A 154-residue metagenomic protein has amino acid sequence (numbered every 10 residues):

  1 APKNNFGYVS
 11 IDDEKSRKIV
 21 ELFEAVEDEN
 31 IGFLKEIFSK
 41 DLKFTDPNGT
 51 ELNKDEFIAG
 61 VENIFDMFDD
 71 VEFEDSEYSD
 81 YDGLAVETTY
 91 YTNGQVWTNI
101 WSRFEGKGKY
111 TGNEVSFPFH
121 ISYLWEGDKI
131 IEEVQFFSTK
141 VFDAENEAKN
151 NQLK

Functional and structural regions predicted by a protein language model:
A1-G32, E36, L153-K154: Short, low-complexity N-terminal intrinsically disordered segments enriched in polar/charged residues
N5, I37, D41-N53, M67: A short gly/proline-enriched turn/hairpin at secondary-structure junctions
E24-D28, S39-K43, E62-D70: Sec-exported extracytoplasmic/periplasmic mature domains
F38, N48, S102-F104, I121 (+1 more regions): A mature extracytoplasmic/lumenal domain signature
I58-T111: Surface-exposed, charged secondary-structure patches
E114-H120: Short, surface-exposed coil-to-beta transition loops
Y123-I130: Short, solvent-exposed coil/turn segments at beta-strand boundaries
I131-K154: Low-complexity, intrinsically disordered terminal/linker segments enriched in charged and Gly/Pro repeats
